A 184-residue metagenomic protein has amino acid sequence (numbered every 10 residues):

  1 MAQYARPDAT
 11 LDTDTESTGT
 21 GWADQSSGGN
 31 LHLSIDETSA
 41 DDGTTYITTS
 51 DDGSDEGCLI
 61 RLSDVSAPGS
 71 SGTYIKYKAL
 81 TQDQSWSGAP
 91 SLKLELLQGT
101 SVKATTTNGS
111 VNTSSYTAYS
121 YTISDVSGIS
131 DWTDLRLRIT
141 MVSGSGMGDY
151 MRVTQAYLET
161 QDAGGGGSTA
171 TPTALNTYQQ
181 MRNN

Functional and structural regions predicted by a protein language model:
M1-D12, Y157-N184: Enriched but not universal
R6-D52: Disordered, acidic Ser/Thr/Pro-rich linker "stalks" and the adjacent N-terminal cap of the next globular domain
T44-G69, Y119-S120: Short beta-strands within extracellular/lumenal beta-sheet-rich domains
L59-S85, L137, L158: A short beta-strand element within beta-rich, extracytoplasmic domains of secreted/secretory-pathway proteins
Y74, K78, S145-G166: Exposed low-complexity, polar/acidic, P/S/T/G-rich flexible segments that act as propeptides, protease-susceptible
A89-T100: Short, surface-exposed beta-strand/strand-loop-strand elements in extracellular ectodomains
S101-G128: Extracellular carbohydrate recognition and processing domains and analogous Trp-centered ligand-binding platforms
V126-T140: Noncatalytic modules at the cell exterior or secretory-pathway interfaces, chiefly beta-strand-rich lectin/adhesion
